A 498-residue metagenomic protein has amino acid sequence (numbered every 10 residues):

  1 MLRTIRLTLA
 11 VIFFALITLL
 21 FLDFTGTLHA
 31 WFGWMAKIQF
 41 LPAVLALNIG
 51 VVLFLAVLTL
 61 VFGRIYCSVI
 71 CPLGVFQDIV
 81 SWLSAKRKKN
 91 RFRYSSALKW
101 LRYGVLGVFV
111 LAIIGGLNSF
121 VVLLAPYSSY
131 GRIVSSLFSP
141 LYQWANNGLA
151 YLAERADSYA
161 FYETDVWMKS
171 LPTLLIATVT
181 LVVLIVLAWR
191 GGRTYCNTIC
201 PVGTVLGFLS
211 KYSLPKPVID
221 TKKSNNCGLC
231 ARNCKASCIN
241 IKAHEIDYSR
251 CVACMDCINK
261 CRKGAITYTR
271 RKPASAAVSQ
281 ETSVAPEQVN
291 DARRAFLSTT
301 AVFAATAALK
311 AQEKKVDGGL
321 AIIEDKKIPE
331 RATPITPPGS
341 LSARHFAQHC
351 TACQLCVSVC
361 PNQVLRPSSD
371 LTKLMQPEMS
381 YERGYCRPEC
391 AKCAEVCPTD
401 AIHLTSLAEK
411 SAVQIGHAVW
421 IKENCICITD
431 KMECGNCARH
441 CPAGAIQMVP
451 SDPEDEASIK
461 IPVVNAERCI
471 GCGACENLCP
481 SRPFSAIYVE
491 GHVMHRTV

Functional and structural regions predicted by a protein language model:
M1-H244, S249-R250, D256-V498: Non-ligating segments of multi-cofactor redox enzymes
